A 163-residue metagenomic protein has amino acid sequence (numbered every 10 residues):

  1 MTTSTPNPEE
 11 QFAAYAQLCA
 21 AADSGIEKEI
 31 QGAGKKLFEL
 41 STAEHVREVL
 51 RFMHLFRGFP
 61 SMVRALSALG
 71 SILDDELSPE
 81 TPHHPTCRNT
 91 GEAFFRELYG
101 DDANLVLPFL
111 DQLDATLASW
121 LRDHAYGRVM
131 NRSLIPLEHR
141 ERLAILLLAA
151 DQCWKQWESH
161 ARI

Functional and structural regions predicted by a protein language model:
M1-A14, A20-E48, H54-L55, F59-L137 (+1 more regions): Acidic, glycine/proline-rich low-complexity segments that act as flexible tails and inter-domain linkers
A16-Q17, L143: A structural motif
L137-A150: Alpha-helical membrane segments in multi-pass integral membrane proteins
